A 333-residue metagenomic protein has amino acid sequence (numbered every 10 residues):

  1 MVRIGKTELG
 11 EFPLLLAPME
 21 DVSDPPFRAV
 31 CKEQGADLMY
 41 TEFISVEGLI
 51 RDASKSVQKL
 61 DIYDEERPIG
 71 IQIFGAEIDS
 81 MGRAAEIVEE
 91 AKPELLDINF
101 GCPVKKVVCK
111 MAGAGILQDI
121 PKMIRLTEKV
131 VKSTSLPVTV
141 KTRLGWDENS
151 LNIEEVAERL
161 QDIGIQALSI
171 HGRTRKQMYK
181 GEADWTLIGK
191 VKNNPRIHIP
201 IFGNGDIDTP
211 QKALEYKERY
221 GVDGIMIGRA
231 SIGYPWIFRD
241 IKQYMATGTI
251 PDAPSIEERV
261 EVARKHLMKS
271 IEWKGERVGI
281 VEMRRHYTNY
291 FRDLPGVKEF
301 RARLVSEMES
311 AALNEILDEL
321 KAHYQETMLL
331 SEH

Functional and structural regions predicted by a protein language model:
M1-H333: Flavin-dependent oxidoreductase catalytic cores
